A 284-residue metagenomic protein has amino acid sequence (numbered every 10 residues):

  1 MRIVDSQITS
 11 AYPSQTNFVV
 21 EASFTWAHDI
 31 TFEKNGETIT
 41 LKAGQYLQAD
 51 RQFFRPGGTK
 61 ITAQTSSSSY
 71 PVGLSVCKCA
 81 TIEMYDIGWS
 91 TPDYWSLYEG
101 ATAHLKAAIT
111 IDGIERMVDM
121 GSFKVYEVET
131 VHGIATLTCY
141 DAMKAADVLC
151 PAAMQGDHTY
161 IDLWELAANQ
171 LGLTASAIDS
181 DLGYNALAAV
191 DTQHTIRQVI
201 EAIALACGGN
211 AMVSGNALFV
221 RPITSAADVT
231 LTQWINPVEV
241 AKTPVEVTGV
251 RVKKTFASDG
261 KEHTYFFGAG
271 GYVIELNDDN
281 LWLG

Functional and structural regions predicted by a protein language model:
M1-H158, D162-L166, L187-G208, M212-G215 (+1 more regions): Assembly/oligomerization scaffold segments
R2, F53-Q64, D147-T159, R197-L205 (+1 more regions): Surface-exposed, non-catalytic interaction/assembly patches
A22, A103, I178, V250-V252: Generic hydrophobic, helix-prone segments enriched in Leu/Val/Ile
H132, L182, S225: Residue-level detector of flexible, active-site-proximal loop/helix-junction positions within diverse enzyme catalytic
D141-A145, S176-L187, F219-P222: Short, conserved phosphate-binding/catalytic loop or strand-edge motifs used in phosphoryl-/nucleotidyl-transfer
E165-T174: A structural motif
L173-S180, L205-F219: Short, well-structured beta-strand/strand-turn elements
D181, D191, D278: Residue-level recognition of the GNAT/N-acetyltransferase active site
